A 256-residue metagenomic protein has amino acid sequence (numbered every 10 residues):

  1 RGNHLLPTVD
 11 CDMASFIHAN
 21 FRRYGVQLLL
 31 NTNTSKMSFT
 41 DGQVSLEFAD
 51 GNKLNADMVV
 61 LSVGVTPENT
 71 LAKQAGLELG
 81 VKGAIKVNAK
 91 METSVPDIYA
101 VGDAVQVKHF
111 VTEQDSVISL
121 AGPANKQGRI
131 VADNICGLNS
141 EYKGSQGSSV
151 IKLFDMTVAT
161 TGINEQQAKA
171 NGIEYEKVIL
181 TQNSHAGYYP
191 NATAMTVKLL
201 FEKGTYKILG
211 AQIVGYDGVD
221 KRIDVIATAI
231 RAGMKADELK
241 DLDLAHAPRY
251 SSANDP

Functional and structural regions predicted by a protein language model:
R1-S38, V117-A124, S140-Q167: Rossmann-like dinucleotide-binding cores of NAD(P)H-dependent redox enzymes
Q27-L29, Y99, E176-V178: General small-molecule cofactor/ligand-binding pocket signal
L30-T32, V81, I179: Short loop/edge segments at beta-strand edges and connector loops that shape dinucleotide/nucleotide cofactor-binding
K36, K90, K198-L200: Short, surface-exposed charged micro-motifs
F39-V44, V95, P190-M195: A short, glycine/Asx- and small/polar-enriched loop/turn that sits immediately N-terminal to a beta-strand
E47, N52-N134, V225, A229 (+1 more regions): FAD-site-proximal beta/loop scaffold in flavoenzymes
V63, D155-T161, K169-P256: Flexible, glycine-rich terminal cap/loop adjacent to redox cofactors in electron-transfer oxidoreductases
